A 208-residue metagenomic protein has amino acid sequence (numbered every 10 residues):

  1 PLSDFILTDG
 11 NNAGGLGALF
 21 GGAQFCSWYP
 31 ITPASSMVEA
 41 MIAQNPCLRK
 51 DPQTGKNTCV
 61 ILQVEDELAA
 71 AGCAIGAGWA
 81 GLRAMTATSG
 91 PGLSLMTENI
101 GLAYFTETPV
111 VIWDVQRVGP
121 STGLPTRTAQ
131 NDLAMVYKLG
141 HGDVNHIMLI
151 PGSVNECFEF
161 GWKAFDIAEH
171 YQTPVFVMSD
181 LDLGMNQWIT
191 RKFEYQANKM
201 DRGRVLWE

Functional and structural regions predicted by a protein language model:
P1-D4, T58, V175-E208: Conformationally flexible catalytic loops at phosphate/diphosphate-handling active centers
P1-L139, N145-H146, I150-P151: Thiamine diphosphate
F5, F20, F25, F105 (+4 more regions): Phenylalanine-focused residue identity feature
Y29, R83, T88, Q172-L183: Glycine-rich phosphate/pyrophosphate-binding loops and their adjacent beta-strand/loop elements at enzyme active sites
I31-T32, A168, Q196-N198: Generic signature of intrinsically disordered, low-complexity segments enriched in small/polar residues
L48, M96, K163, T190-R191: Bulky hydrophobic/aromatic packing residues
G123-L124, F160, W188-T190: Short conserved micro-motifs at the rims of enzyme active sites and ligand-binding pockets
R127-P174, D180, R202-W207: Conserved thiamine diphosphate
